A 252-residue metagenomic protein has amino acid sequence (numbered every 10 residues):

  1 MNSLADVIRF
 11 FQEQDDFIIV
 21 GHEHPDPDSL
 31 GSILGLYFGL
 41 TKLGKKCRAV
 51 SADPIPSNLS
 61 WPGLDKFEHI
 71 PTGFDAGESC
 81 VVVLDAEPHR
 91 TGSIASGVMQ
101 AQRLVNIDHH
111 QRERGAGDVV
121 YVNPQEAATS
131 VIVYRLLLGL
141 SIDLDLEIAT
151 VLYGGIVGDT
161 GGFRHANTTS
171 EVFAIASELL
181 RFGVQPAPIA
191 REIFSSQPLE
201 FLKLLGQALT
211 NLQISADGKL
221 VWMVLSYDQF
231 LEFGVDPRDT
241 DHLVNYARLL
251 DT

Functional and structural regions predicted by a protein language model:
N2-D6, D85-E87, L137-G139: Short, motif-level signal for alpha-helix interfacial/capping segments enriched in acidic residues and aromatics/proline
N2-E23, S29-S60, D75-E78, G158-T252: Hydrophobic helix-and-loop "lid/oligomerization" segment in the mid-to-C-terminal part of catalytic domains
I8, I70-G73, S93-S96, V120-N123 (+4 more regions): A generic local secondary-structure boundary/capping motif
V20, H24, V83, N106-I107 (+1 more regions): Generic enzyme active-site microenvironment
G31, W61-G63, A116-G117, Y134: Short acidic, glycine/serine/threonine-rich loops at helix termini
L36-Y37, V98-A101, V122-N123, A174: Glycine-rich, phosphate-binding/catalytic loops in enzymes
G63-V119: Active-site cofactor/cluster-binding pocket
H109-I175: Short alpha-helices
